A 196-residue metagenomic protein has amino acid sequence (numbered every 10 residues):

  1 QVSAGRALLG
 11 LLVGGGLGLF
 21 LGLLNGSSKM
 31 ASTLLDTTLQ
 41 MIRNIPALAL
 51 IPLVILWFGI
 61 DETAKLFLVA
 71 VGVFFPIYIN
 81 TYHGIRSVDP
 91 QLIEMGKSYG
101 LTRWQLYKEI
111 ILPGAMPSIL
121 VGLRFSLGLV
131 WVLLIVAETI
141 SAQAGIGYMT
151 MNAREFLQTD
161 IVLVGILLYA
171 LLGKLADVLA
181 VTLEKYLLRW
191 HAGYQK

Functional and structural regions predicted by a protein language model:
Q1-L24: Transmembrane alpha-helix signature in integral membrane proteins
S3-L11, T38, I42-L48, V88 (+4 more regions): Loop-to-transmembrane-helix entry motif
L19, L23, M30-T37, N80 (+4 more regions): Membrane-spanning helices that line or support transport/gating and their immediate boundary helices in channels
S27-L35, D61-A64, R103, Q158: Membrane-helix interface segments
Q40-P76, H83-G84: Generic hydrophobic transmembrane alpha-helix motif, especially the helices
L56, I85, V132-Y169, L188 (+1 more regions): Glycine-rich helix-loop "coupling/hinge" segments at transmembrane-helix boundaries in multipass transporters
F67, V71, W104-V136, D160-V164 (+3 more regions): Transmembrane alpha-helices
I85-Q91, M95-A115, E155: Short helix-to-coil transition segments within interhelical loops that connect adjacent transmembrane helices
